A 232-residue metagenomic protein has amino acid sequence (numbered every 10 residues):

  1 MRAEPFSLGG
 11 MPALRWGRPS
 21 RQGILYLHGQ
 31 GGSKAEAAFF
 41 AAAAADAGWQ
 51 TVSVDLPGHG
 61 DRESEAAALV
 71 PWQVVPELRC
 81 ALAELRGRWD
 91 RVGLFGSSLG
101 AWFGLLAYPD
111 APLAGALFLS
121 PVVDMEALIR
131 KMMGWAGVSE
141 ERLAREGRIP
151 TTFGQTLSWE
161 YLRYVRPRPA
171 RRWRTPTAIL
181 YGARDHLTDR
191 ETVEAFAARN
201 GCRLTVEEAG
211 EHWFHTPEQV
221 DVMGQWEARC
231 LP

Functional and structural regions predicted by a protein language model:
M1-R18: N-terminal cap/lid segment of alpha/beta-hydrolase-fold proteins
P5, P112-A195, R199-V206, G210-L231: The alpha/beta-hydrolase serine catalytic core
R21, G29-S33, A183: Active-site glycine-rich loops that stabilize anionic/oxyanionic intermediates across multiple enzyme folds
Q30-A42, E191: The serine-hydrolase catalytic nucleophile loop
A41-E63: Conserved alpha/beta-hydrolase
H59-R88: Catalytic nucleophile-loop/oxyanion-hole region of alpha/beta-hydrolase and closely related hydrolase-like folds
L94-G96, L119: Short beta-strand immediately N-terminal to the catalytic nucleophile in serine-hydrolase-like folds
G96-G104: Gly/Ala-rich beta-loop-alpha elbow adjacent to hydrolase catalytic centers
